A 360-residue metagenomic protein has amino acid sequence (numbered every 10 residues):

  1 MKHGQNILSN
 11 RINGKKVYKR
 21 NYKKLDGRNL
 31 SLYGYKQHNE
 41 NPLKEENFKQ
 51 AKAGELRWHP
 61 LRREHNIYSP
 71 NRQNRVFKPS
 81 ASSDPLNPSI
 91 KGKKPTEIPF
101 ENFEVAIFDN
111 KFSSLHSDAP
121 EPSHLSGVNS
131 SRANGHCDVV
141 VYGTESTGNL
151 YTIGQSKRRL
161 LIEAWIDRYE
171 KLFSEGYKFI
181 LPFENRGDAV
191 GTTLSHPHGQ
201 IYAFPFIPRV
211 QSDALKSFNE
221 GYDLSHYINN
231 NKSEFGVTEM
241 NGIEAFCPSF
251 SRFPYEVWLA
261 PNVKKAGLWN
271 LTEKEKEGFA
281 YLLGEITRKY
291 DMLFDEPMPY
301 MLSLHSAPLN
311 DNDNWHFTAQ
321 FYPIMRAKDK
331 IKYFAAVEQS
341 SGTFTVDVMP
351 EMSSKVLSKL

Functional and structural regions predicted by a protein language model:
K2-L360: HIT superfamily nucleotide-processing domains
